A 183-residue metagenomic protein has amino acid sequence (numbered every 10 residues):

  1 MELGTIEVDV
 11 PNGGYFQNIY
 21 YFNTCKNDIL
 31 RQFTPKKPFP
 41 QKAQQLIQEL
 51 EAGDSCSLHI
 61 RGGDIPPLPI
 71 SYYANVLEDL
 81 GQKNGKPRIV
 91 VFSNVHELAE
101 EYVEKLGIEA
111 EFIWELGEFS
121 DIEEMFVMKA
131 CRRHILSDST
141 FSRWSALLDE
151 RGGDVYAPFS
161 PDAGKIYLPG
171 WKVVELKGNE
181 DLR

Functional and structural regions predicted by a protein language model:
M1-K86: Secretory-pathway luminal glycosyltransferase catalytic domains
E78, G164-R183: Leloir-type glycosyltransferase catalytic cores
N84-I166, W171-V173: Donor-binding and catalytic core of enzymes assembling or modifying cell-surface/extracellular glycoconjugates
